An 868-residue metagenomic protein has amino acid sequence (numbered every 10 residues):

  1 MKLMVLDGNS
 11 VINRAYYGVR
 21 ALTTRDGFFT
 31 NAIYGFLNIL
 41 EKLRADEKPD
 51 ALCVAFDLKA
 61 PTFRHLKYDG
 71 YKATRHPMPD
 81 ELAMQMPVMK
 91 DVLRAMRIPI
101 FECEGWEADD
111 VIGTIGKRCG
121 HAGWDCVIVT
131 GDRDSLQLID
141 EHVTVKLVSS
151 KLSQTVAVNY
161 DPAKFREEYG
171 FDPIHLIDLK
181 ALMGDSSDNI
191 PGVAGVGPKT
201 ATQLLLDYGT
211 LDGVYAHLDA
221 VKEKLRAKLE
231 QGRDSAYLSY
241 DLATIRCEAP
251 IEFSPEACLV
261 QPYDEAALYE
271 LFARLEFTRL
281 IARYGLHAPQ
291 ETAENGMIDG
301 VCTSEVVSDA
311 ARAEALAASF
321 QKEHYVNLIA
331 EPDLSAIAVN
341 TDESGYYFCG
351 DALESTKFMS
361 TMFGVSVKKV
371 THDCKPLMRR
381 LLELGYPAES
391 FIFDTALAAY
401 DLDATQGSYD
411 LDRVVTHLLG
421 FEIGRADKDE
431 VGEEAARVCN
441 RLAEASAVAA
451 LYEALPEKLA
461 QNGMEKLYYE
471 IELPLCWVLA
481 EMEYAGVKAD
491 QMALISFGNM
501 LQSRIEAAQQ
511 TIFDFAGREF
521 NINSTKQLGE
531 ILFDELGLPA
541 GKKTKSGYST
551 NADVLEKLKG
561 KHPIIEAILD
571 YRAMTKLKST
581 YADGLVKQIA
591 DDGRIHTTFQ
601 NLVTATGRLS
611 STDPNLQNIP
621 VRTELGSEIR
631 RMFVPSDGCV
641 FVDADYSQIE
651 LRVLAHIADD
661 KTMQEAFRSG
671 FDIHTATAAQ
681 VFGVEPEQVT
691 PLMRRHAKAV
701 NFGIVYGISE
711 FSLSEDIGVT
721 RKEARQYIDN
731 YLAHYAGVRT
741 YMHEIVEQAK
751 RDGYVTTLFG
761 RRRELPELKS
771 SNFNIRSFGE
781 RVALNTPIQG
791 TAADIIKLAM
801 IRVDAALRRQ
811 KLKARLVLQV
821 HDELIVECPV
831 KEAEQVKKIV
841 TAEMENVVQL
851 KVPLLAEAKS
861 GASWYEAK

Functional and structural regions predicted by a protein language model:
L3-M4, G8, R14-C53, D69-G70 (+5 more regions): Conserved RNase H-like, two-metal-ion catalytic cores of nucleic-acid enzymes
L22-T24, A73-I251, T416: Extended two-metal-dependent nuclease catalytic cores across DNA- and RNA-processing enzymes
L152-K180, S187, M297-C302, S335-Q461 (+3 more regions): Active-site-proximal helix-loop-helix substrate-binding element of RNase H-like nuclease domains
G232-L353, K369, E433-R437, R441-E624 (+7 more regions): Conserved "right-hand" nucleotidyltransferase catalytic core of DNA-directed polymerases
V339-E343, K369, D401-R425, L442 (+2 more regions): Function-dense linear segments that define catalytic or interfacial modules in macromolecule-processing proteins
L459-I471, L475, I795, A799-V820 (+1 more regions): Active-site palm subdomain of RNA-directed nucleic acid polymerases
Y484, A582, H596-T597, N601-T604 (+3 more regions): Conserved catalytic core of nucleic-acid polymerases
S503-Q510, D514-E566, A733-R781, N785 (+1 more regions): C-terminal polymerase-core module
